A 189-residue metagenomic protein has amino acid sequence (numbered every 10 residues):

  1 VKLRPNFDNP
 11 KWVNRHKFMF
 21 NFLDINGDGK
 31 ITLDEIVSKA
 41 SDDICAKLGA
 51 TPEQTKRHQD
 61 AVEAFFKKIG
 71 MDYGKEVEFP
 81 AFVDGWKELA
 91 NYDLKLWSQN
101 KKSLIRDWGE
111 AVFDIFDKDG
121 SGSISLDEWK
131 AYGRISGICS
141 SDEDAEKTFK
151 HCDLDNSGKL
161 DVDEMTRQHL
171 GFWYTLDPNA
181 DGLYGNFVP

Functional and structural regions predicted by a protein language model:
V1-W12, H58, Q168-F172, N179-D181: Proteins with a high burden of low-complexity, intrinsically disordered sequence enriched in S/T/G/P/A and R, requiring
K2-Q54: The feature marks the first
P5, W12, T51, T55 (+3 more regions): Intrinsic-disorder-associated interaction segments
F7-K11, K56-R57, K102-L104, I138-S140: Short helix-capping and inter-helix turn/linker motifs at the boundaries of alpha-helical repeat units
A46-I69, G74: Assembly/interface modules of non-enzymatic eukaryotic complex subunits
A64-L126, K130-P189: EF-hand and EF-hand-like Ca2+-sensor regions
